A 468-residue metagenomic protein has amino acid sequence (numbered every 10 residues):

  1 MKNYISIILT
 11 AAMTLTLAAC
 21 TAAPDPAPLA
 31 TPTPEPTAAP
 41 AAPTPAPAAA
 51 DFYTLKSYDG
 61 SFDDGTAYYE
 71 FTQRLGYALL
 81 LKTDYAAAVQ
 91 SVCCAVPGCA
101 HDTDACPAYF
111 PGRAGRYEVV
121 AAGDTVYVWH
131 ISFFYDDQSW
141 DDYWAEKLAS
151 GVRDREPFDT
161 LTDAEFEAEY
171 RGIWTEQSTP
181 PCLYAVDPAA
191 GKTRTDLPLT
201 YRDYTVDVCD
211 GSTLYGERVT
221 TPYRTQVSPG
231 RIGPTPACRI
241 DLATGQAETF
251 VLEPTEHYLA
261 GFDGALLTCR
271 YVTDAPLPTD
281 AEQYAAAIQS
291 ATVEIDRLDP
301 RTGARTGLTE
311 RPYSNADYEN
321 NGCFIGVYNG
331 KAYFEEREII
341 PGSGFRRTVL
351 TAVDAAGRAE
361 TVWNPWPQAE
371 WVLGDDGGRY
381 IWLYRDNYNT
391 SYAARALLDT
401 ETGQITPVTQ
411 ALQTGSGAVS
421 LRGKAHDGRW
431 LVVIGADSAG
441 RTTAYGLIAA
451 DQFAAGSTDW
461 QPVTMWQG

Functional and structural regions predicted by a protein language model:
M1-L9: Positively charged n-region of N-terminal signal peptides that target proteins for export
T16-A19: C-terminal motif of bacterial Sec signal peptides marking the signal peptidase cleavage site
T21-P24: Bacterial signal peptide processing site
A30-S57, F62: N-terminal low-complexity, Pro/Thr/Ser-rich intrinsically disordered segments that act as propeptides or flexible
P43-T54, G76-C106, D136-L199, R224-E253 (+4 more regions): Surface-exposed loop/turn elements that mediate protein-protein interactions on large endomembrane-trafficking
D51-D63, D104-V120, T200-S212, L252-A265 (+4 more regions): Repeated scaffold domains used in trafficking and secretory/extracellular systems, primarily beta-propellers
Y68-F71, V128-H130, Y215-R218, L267-R270 (+3 more regions): Residue position within the beta-strands of beta-propeller blades
F71, L81-C93, F110-D136, V206-Y215 (+1 more regions): Hydrophobic, aliphatic-enriched repeat segments that assemble into extended interaction scaffolds in large eukaryotic
